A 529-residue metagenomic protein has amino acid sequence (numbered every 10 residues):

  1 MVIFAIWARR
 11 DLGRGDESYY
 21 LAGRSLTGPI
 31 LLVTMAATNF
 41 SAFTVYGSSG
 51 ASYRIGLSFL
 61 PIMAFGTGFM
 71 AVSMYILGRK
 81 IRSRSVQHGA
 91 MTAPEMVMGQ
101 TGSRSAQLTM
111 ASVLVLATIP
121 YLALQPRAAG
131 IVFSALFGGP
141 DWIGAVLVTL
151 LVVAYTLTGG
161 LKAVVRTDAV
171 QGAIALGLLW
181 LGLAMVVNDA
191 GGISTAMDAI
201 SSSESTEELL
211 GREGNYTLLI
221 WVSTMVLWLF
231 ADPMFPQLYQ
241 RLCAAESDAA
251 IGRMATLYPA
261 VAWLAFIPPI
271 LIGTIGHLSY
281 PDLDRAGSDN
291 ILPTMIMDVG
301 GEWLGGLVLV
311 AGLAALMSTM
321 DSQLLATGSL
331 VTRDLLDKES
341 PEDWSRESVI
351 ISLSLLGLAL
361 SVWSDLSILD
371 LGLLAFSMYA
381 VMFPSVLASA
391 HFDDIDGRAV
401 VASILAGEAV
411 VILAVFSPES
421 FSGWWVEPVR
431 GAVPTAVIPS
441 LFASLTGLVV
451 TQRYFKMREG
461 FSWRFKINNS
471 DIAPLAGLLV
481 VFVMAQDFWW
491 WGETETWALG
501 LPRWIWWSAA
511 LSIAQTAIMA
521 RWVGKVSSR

Functional and structural regions predicted by a protein language model:
M1-E495, L501-P502, S508-S512, T516-K525 (+1 more regions): Membrane-embedded helix-loop-helix hairpins and adjacent transmembrane boundary segments in multi-pass transporters
